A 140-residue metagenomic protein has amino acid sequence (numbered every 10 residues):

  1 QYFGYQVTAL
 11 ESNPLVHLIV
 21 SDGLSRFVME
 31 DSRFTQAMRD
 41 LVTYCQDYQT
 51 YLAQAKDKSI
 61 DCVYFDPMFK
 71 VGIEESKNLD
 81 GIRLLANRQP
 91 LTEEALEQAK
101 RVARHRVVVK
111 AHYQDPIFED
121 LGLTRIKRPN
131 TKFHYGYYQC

Functional and structural regions predicted by a protein language model:
Q1-Y5: Conserved SAM-binding loop of SAM-dependent methyltransferases across substrates and taxa, primarily the Class I
Q6, D40-V42, H134: Conserved beta-strand segments of alpha/beta enzyme cores
T8, V42, R106-V108: A structural signal for isolated positions on well-ordered beta-strands in alpha/beta enzyme cores
L10-C62: S-adenosyl-L-methionine
S21, K56-D57, E75-N78, D120-G122: Short amphipathic alpha-helical segments
Y64-F65, V109: Redox-cofactor binding/interface segments in oxidoreductases and associated redox assembly factors
P67-A95: Mobile active-site "lid"/loop adjacent to the S-adenosyl-L-methionine
T92-Q139: Conserved Class I SAM-dependent methyltransferase catalytic core
